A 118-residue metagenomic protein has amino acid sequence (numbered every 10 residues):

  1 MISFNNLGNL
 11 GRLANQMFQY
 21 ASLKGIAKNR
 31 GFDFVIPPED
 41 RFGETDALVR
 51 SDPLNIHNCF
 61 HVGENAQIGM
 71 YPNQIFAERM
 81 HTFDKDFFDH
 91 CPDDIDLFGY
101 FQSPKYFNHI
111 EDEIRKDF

Functional and structural regions predicted by a protein language model:
M1-G43: N-terminal pre-catalytic "stem/leader" segment of glycosyltransferase-like enzymes
E39-F118: Secretory-pathway luminal glycosyltransferase catalytic domains
